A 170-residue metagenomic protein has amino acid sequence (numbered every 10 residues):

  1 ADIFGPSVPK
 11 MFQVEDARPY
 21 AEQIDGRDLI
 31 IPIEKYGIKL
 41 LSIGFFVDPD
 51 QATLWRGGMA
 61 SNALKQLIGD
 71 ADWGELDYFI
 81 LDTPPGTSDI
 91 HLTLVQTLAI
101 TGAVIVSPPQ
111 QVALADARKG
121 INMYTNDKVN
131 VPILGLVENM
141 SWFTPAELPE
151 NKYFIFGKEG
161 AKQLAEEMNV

Functional and structural regions predicted by a protein language model:
A1-F4, L136: Walker A/P-loop phosphate-binding motif and the immediately C-terminal alpha-helix
I3-D50: Phosphate-binding loop that captures ATP/GTP phosphates
F4, A60-L64, A113: Internal, well-ordered alpha-helical segments in soluble enzyme and binding-protein domains
V8, L41, L64, D82 (+2 more regions): Residue-level signature of catalytic and energy-coupling elements of molecular machines, predominantly ATP/GTP-dependent
V14, W73, V129-V131: Helix N-cap/coil-helix junction residues
R18-Q23, S42-T93: Switch II (G3) loop of P-loop NTPases
D77-Y78, P84-V170: Conserved catalytic-core segment of NTP-binding enzymes
